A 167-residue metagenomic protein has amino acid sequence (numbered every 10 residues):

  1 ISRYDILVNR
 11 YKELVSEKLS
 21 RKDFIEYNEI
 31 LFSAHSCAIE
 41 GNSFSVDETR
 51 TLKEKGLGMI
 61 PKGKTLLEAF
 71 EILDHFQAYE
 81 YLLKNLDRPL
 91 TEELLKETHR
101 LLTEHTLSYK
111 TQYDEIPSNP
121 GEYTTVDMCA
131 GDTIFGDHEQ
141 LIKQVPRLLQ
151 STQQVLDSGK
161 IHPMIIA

Functional and structural regions predicted by a protein language model:
I1-A167: FIC/Doc superfamily catalytic core
